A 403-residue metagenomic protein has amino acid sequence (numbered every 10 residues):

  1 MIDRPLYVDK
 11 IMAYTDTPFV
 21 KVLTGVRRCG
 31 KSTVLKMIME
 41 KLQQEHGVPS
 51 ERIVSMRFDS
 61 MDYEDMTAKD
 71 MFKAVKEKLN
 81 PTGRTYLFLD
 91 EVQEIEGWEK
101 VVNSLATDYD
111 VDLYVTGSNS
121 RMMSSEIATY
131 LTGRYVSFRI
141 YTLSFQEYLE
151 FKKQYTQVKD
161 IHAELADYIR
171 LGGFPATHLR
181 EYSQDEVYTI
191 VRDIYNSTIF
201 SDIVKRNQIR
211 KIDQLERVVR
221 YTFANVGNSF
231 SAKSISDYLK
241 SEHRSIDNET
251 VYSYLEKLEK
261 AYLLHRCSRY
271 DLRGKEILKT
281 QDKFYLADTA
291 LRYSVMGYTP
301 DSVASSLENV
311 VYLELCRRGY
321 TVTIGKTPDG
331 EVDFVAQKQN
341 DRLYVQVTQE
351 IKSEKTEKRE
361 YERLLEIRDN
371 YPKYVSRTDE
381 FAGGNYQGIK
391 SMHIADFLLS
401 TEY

Functional and structural regions predicted by a protein language model:
I2-D16: Pre-Walker A adenine-sensing motif
L23: Hydrophobic anchor at the beta1->P-loop junction of P-loop NTPases
K31: Conserved lysine of the Walker
V34, I38: Hydrophobic positions on the alpha1 helix immediately C-terminal to the Walker A/P-loop
V54-G83: Short glycine-rich substrate-engagement loop in P-loop NTPases that contacts/grips substrate
S120, S124-S229: Interdomain motor-coupling "hinge/lid" segment immediately C-terminal to the ATP-binding subdomain of NTP-driven enzymes
S183-R342: Accessory nucleic acid-recognition modules appended to NTPase machines
G325, Q349-A395: Catalytic cores of nucleic-acid endonucleases
